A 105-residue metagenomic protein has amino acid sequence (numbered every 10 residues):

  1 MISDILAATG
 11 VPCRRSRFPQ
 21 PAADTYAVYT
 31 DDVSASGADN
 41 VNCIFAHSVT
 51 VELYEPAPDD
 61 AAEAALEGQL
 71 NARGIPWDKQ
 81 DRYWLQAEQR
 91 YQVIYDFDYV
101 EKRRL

Functional and structural regions predicted by a protein language model:
M1-T50, Y54-L105: Long, contiguous binding/interaction regions
